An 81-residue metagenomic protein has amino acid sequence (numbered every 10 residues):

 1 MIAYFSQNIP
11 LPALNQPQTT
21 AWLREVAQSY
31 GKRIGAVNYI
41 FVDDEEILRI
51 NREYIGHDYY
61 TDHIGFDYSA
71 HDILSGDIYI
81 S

Functional and structural regions predicted by a protein language model:
M1-S81: An acidic/histidine-cluster motif and surrounding catalytic segment that typifies divalent-metal-assisted enzyme active
